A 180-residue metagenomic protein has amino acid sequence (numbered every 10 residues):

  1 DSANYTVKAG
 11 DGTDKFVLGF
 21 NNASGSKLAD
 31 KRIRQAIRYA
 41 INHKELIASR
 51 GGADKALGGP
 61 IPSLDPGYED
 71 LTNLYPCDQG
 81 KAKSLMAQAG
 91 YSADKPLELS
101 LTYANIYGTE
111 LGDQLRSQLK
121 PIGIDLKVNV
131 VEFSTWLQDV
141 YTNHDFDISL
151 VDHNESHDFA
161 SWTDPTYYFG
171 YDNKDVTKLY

Functional and structural regions predicted by a protein language model:
D1, H43, I61, E132-F133 (+1 more regions): Beta->alpha turn/N-cap motifs
D1-S24, A48, I148, D152-H153: Extracellular/periplasmic solute-recognition and catalytic clefts
N21-K27, I33-A36, G67-Y75, Y103-N105: Second-shell loop/turn segments in exported
K27-D65, E110-L111: Periplasmic-binding protein-like
R32-A36, I41, E45, C77 (+7 more regions): Extracytoplasmic/secreted proteins, especially bacterial periplasmic and envelope-associated proteins
Q35, I47, D125-L137, T142 (+1 more regions): Extracytoplasmic/peripheral linker and loop segments enriched in polar/acidic and small residues with frequent Thr/Pro
K55-Q88, N105-E110: Structural transition elements
A87-E155: Ligand/substrate-recognition segments at binding pockets and active sites
